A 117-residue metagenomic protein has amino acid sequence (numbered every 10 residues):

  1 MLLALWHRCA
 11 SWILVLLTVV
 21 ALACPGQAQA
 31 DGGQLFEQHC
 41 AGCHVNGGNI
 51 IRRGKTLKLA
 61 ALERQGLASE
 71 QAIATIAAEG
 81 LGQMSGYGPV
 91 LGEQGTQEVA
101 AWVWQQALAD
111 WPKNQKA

Functional and structural regions predicted by a protein language model:
M1-H7: N-terminal secretory signal peptides that target proteins for export/translocation
A10-A21: Bacterial N-terminal signal peptides
V19-L35, S69-A72: Electrostatic cytochrome c docking/interface patches
A30, G82-S85: Positions in alpha-helical segments
G33, V45-T75: Gly/Gly-Pro-rich "capping" loops immediately C-terminal to redox-active cysteine motifs in periplasmic/lumenal
Q34-Q38, G86-A117: Flexible coil segments in periplasmic/lumen-exposed cytochrome c-class electron-transfer proteins
F36-G42, G47, G80-Q83: Short pre-active-site segment immediately N-terminal to redox-active cysteine/selenocysteine motifs in thiol-based
H44, A78, W104-A107: Protein kinase-like catalytic domain
